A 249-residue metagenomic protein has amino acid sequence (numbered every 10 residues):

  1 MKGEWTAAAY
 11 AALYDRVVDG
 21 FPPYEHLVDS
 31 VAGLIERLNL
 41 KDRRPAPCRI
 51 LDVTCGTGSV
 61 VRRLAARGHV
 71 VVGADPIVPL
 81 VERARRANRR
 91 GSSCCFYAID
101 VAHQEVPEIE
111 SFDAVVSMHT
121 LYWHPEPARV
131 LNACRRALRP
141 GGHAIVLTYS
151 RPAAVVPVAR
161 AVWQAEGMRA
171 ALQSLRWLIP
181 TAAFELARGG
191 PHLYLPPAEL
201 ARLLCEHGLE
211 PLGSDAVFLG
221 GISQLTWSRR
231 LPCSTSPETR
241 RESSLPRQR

Functional and structural regions predicted by a protein language model:
M1-P45, S59, P180-F184, F218: Conserved class I S-adenosyl-L-methionine
L51, T57-H103: Class I SAM-dependent methyltransferase SAM/SAH-binding core
V106-V115: A short acidic, Gly/Pro-enriched loop at the edge of an enzyme's catalytic core that lines a small-molecule cofactor
A114-E126: A short SAM/SAH-binding and catalytic strip from SAM-dependent methyltransferases
A128-P140: A short glycine-rich, Lys/Arg-flanked "PGG" loop and its adjoining helix->strand segment in the class I
I145-Q173: Conserved class I S-adenosyl-L-methionine
P191-H207: Short alpha-helix
H207-L209, D215-E242, P246-R249: Core SAM-dependent methyltransferase catalytic element
